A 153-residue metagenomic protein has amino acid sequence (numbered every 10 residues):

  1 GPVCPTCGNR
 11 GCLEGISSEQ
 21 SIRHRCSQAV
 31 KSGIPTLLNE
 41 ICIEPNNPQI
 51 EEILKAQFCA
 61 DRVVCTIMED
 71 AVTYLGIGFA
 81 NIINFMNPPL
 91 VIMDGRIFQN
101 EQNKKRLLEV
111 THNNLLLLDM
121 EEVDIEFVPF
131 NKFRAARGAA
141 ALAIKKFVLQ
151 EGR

Functional and structural regions predicted by a protein language model:
P2-C4, N9-R153: ATP-binding/phosphotransfer module of carbohydrate and carboxylate kinases, centering on a glycine-rich
